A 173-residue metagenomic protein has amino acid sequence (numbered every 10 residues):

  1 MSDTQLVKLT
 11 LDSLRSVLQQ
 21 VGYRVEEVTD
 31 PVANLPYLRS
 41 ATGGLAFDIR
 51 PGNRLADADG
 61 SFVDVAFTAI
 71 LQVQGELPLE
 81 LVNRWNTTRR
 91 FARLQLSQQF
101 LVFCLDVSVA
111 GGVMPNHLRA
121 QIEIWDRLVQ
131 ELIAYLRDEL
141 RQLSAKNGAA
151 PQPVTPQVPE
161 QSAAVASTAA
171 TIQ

Functional and structural regions predicted by a protein language model:
M1-A46, L96: Charge-rich, low-complexity N-terminal segments
M1-V17, I70-L79, Q142-G148: Short, basic/low-complexity N-terminal boundary segments at the transition from targeting/disordered tails
S40-E76: Long, continuous compositionally biased terminal/linker segments
F62-C104: Short, internal acidic amphipathic alpha-helical interface segments that mediate docking to partner proteins
Q95-A120, A134-R137, R141: Well-ordered alpha/beta subsegment
D126-Q130: Helix-rich interaction surfaces within compact, conserved domain-sized segments that mediate assembly or partner
R137-Q173: Short, highly charged C-terminal tails/helix-capping segments
